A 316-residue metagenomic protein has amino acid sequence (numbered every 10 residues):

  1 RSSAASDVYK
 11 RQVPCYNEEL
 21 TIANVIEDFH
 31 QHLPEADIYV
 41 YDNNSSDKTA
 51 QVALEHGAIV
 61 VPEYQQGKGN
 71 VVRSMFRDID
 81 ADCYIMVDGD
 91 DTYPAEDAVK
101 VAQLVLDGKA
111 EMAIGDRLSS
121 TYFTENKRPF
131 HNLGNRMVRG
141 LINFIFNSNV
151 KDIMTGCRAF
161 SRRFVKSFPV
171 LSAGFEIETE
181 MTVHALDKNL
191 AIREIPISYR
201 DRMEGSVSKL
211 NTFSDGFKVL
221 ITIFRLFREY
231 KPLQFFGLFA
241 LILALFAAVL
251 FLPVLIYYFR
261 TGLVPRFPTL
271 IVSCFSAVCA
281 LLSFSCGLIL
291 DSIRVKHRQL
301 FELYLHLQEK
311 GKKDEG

Functional and structural regions predicted by a protein language model:
R1-A5, Y9: Single conserved hydrophobic/aromatic residue that forms the stacking wall/gate of nucleotide- or nucleobase-binding
S6, L171-A173, I177-G316: Hydrophobic helical membrane-anchoring modules
K10, D37, E180: Cell-envelope/extracellular polymer assembly enzymes that use nucleotide-activated donors
N17-Q31: Short, well-formed alpha-helical segments that are part of the catalytic scaffolds of diverse glycosyltransferases
E18-T21, S45, K68, P94: Donor nucleotide-sugar binding loop of glycosyltransferases
D42-A50: A conserved acidic beta->alpha catalytic loop
Y64-D78, C83, A95-F175, R200-F217 (+1 more regions): Acceptor/aglycone-binding surface of glycosyltransferases and processive sugar-polymer synthases
